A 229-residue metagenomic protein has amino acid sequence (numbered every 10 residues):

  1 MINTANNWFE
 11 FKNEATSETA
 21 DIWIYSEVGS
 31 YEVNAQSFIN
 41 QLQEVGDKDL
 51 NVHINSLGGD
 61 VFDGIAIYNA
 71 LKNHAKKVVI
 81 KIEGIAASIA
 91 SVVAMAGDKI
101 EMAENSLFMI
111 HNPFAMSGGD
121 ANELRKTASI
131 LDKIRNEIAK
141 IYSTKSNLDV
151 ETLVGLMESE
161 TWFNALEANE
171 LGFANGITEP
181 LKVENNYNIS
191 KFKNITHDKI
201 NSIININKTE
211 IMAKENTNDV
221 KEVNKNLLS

Functional and structural regions predicted by a protein language model:
M1-K81, I85-I89, A96-S229: N-terminal organellar transit peptides
